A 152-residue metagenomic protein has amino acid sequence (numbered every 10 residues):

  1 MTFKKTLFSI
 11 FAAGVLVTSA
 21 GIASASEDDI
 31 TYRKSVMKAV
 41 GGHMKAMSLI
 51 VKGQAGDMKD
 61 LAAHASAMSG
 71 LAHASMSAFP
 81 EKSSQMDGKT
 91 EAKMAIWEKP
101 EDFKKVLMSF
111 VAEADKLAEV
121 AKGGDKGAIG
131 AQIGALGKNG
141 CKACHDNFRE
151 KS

Functional and structural regions predicted by a protein language model:
M1, S24-S26: Absolute protein N-terminus
M1-F11: Bacterial N-terminal signal peptides that target proteins for export
T18-I22: N-terminal signal peptide c-region/cleavage motif recognized by signal peptidases
E27-S152: Sequence context surrounding c-type heme c attachment/ligation sites in exported
